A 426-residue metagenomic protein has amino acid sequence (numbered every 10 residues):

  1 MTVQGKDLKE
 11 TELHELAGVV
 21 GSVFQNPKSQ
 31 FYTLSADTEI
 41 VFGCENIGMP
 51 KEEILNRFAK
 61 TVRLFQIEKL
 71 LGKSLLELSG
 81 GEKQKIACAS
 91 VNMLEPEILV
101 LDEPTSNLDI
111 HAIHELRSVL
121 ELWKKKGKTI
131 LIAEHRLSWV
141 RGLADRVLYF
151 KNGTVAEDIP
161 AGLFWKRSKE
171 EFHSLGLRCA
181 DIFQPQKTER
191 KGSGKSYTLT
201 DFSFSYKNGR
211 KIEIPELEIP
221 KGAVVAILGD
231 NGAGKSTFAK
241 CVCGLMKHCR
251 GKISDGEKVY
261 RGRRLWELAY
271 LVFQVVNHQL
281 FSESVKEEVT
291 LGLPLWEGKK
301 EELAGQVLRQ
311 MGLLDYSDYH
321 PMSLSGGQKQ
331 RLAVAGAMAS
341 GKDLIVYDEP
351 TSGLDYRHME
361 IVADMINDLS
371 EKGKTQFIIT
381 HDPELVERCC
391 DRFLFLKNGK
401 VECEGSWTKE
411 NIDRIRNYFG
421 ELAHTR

Functional and structural regions predicted by a protein language model:
E52-L70, K299-Y316: Conserved ABC ATPase "signature" region
S74-L78, E82, H320-L324, Q328: Conserved ABC ATPase signature
L99-D102, I345-D348: Catalytic Walker B motif of ABC-type/P-loop ATPase nucleotide-binding domains
E134-H135, T380-H381: H-loop/switch region of ABC-family ATPase nucleotide-binding domains
T154-G176, K400-A423: Conserved beta-strand-loop-alpha-helix hinge in the C-terminal portion of ABC ATPase nucleotide-binding domains
L228-D230: The feature captures the beta-strand-to-loop junction immediately N-terminal to the Walker
C243: Helix-to-loop junction immediately C-terminal to a conserved catalytic motif
